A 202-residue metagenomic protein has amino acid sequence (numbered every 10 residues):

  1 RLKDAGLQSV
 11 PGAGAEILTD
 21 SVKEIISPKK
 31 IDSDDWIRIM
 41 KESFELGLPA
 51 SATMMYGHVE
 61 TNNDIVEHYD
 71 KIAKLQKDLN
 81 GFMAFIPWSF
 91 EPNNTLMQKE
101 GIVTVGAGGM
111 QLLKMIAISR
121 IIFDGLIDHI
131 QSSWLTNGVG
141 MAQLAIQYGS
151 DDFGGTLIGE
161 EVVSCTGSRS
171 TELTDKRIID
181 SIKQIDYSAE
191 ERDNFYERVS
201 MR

Functional and structural regions predicted by a protein language model:
R1-L48, M55-D78, M97-A107, S168-R169: Conserved non-cysteine loop/helix-boundary elements of the Radical SAM core domain that shape
V10-P11, S51, I86, Q131: Structural detector of well-ordered beta-strand residues that form the stable sheet scaffold of enzyme domains
P11, S51-T53, D152-T156: Short hydrophobic alpha-helical runs that function as membrane-insertion/retention elements
M54-G57, I122-D124: A generic short-segment signal for beta-strand/edge and adjacent turn/coil regions
D70, Q76-R202: Auxiliary Fe-S-binding modules of radical SAM enzymes
